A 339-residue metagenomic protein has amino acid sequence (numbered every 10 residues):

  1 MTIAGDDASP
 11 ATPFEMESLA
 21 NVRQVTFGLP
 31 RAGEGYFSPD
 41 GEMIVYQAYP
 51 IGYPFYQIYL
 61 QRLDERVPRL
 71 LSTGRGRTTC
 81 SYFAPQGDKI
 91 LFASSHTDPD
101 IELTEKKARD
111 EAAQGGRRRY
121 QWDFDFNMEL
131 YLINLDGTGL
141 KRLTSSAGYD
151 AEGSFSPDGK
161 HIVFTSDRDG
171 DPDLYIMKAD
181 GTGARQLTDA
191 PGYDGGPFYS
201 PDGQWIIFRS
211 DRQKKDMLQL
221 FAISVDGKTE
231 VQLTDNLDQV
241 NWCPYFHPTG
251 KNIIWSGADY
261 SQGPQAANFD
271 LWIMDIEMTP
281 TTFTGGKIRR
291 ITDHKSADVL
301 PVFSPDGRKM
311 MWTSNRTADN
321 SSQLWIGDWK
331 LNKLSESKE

Functional and structural regions predicted by a protein language model:
T2-E339: Sequence signature of WD/YWTD-type beta-propeller architectures
